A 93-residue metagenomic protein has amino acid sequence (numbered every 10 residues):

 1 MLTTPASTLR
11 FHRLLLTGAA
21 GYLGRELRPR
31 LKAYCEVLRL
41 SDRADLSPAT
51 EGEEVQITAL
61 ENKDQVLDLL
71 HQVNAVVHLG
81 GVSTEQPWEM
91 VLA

Functional and structural regions predicted by a protein language model:
L2-Y34: N-terminal Rossmann NAD(P)H-binding glycine-rich loop of SDR-like oxidoreductase domains
F11, C35, E51-E53, V73: Short, well-ordered alpha-helix to beta-strand connector turns
T17, S41, V76-G80: SDR active-site strand-loop-helix element
A20-Y22, D45-L46, V82-S83: Short, solvent-exposed loop/turn segments at secondary-structure junctions
R25-L27, T50, P87-E89: Short glycine-/acidic-enriched loop or helix-start segments at secondary-structure transitions that form or flank
E36-S47: Conserved glycine-rich Rossmann-like NAD(P)H-binding loop of the short-chain dehydrogenase/reductase
L40, E54-Q56: Conserved beta-strand scaffold positions in the cores of enzyme catalytic domains, especially in NTP/NDP-utilizing
E53, L60-A93: NAD(P)H-binding glycine-rich loop region in Rossmannoid oxidoreductase-like domains and their noncatalytic homologs
